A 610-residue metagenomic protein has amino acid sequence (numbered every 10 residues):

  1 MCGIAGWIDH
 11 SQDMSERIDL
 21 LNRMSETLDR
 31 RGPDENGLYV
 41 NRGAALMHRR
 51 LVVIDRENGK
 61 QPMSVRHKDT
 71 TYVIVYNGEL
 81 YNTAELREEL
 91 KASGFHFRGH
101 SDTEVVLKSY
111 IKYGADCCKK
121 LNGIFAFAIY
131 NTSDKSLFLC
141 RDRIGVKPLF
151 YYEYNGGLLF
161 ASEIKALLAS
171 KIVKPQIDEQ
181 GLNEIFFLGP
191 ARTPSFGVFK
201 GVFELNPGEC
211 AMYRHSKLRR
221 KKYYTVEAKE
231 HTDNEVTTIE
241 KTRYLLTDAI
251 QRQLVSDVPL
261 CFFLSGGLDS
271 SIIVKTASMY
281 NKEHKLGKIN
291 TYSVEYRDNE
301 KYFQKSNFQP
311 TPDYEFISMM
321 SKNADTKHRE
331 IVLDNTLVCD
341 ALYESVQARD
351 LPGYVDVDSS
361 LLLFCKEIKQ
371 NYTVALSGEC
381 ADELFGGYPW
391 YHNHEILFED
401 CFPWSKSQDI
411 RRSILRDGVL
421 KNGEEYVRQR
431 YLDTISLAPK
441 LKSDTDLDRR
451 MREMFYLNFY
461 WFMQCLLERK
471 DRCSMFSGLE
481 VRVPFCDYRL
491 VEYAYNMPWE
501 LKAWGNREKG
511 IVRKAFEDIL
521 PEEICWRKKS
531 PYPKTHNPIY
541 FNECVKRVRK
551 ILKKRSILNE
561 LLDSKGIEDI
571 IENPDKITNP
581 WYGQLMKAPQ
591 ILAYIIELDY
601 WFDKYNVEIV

Functional and structural regions predicted by a protein language model:
M1-A348, L361, E517-D518, E523: Cysteine-centered catalytic environments shared across enzyme families
M1-I4, N22, T71, D116 (+6 more regions): Adenosyl-5′-phosphate
S306-Q309, S345-Q347, P389-L397, V610: Short secondary-structure boundary/capping segments
R349-Y354, M586: Long, Lys/Arg- and hydrophobic-enriched amphipathic alpha-helices
K369: Catalytic nucleotidyl-transfer cores of nucleotide-processing enzymes
Y372-D382, G386-Y388: Short acidic/histidine-rich active-site segments
F385-D409: A mobile, often basic/glycine-rich helix-loop segment that functions as the active-site lid/recognition loop
